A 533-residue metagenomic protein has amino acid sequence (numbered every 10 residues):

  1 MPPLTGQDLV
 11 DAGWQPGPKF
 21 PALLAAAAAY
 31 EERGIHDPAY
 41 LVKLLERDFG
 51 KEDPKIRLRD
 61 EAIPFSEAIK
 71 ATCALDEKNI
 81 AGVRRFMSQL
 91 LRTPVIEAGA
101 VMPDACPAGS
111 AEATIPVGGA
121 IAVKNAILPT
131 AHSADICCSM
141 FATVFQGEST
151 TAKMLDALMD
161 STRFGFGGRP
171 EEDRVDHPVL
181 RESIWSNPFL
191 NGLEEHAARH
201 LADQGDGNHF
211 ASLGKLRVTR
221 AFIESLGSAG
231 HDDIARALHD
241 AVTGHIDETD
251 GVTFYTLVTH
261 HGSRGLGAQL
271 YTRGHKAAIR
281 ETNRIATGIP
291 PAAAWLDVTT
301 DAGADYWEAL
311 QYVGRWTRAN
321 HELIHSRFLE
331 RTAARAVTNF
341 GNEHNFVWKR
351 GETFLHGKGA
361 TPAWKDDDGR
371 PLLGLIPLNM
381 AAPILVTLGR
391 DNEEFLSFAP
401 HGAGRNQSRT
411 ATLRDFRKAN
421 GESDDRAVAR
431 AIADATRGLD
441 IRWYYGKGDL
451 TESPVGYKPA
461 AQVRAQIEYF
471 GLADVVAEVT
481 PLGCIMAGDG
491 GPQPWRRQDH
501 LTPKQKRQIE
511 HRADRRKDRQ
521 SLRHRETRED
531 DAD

Functional and structural regions predicted by a protein language model:
M1-E52: Charged substrate- and nucleic-acid-binding regions of tRNA-handling and nucleotidyl-transfer enzymes, centered on
P21-L24, A39-K43, R169-D173, V476-P481: Short coil/turn segments at secondary-structure boundaries
L45-L75: Low-complexity, highly charged intrinsically disordered N-terminal segments that act as targeting/localization
I69, R84-F86, P94-V101, P107-V117 (+5 more regions): Domain-length cofactor-binding catalytic modules of enzymes
K78-N79: A beta-strand/beta-hairpin structural motif
A142: N-terminal glycine-rich flavin-associated loop
F145-G147: Acidic, low-complexity central loop/insert segments
